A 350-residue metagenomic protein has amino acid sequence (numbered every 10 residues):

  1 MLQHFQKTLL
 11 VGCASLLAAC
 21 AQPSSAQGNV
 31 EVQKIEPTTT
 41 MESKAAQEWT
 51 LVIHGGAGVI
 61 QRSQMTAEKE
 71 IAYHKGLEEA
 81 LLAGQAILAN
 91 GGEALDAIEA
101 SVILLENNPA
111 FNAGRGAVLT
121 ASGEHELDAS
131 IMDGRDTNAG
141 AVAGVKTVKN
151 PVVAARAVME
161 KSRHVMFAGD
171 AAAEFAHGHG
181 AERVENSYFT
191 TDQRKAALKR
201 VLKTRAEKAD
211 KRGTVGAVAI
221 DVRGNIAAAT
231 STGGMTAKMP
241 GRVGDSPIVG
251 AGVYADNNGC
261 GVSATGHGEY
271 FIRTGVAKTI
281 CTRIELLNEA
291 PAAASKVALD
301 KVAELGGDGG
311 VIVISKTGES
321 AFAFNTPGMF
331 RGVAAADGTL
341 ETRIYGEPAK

Functional and structural regions predicted by a protein language model:
M1-L10: Bacterial N-terminal signal peptides that target proteins for export
A14-S15: Short, linear, compositionally biased motifs with a strong N-terminal bias
A18-A19: C-terminal motif of bacterial Sec signal peptides marking the signal peptidase cleavage site
P23-K350: Alpha/propeptide regions of enzymes that mature by internal proteolysis
